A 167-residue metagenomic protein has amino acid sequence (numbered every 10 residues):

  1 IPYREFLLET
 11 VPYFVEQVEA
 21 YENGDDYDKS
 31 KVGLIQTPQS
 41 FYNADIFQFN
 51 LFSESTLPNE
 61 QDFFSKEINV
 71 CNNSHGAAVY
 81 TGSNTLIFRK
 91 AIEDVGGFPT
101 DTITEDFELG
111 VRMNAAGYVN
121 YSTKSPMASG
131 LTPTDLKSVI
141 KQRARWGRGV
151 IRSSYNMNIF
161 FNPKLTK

Functional and structural regions predicted by a protein language model:
R4-I103, L136-T166: Long helical/loop segments within the catalytic core of UDP-sugar-dependent glycosyltransferases, especially the large
I46, V111, T132-P133: Short Asp/Glu-rich motifs
D101, G110-A128: Catalytic donor-sugar/metal-binding loop of nucleotide-sugar-dependent glycosyltransferases
K124-S138: Active-site donor/metal-binding and catalytic loop motifs of nucleotide-sugar-dependent glycosylation enzymes
